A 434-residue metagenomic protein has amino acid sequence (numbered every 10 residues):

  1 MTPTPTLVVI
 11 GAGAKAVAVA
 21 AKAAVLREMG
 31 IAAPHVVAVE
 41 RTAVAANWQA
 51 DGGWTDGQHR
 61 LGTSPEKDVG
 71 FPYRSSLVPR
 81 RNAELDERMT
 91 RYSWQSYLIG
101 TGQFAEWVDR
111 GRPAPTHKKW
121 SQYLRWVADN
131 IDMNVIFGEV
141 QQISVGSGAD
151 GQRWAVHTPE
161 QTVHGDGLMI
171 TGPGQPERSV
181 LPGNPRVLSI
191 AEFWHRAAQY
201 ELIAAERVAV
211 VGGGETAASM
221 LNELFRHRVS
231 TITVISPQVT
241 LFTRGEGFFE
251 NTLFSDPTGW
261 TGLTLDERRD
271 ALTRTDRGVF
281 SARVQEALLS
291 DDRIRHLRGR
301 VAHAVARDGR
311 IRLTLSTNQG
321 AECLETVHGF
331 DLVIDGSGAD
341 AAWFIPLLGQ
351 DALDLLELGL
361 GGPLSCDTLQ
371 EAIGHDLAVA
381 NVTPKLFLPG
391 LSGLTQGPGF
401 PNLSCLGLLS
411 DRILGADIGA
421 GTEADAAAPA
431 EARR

Functional and structural regions predicted by a protein language model:
M1-A43, W48, F104-H227, T231-R434: Flavin (primarily FAD) cofactor-binding/catalytic cores of flavoenzymes
T42-A83, L241-G259: Conserved N-terminal glycine-rich FAD pyrophosphate-binding loop of Rossmann-like flavoproteins
D56, D68-G70, M89, W94 (+2 more regions): Generic intrinsically disordered, low-complexity segments enriched for polar/acidic and small residues
S64-E66, L85-T90, P113-K119, T273: Short linear sequence motifs
Y73-W107: A conserved beta-strand/loop capping segment in the N-terminal third of enzymes that catalyze redox or closely related
